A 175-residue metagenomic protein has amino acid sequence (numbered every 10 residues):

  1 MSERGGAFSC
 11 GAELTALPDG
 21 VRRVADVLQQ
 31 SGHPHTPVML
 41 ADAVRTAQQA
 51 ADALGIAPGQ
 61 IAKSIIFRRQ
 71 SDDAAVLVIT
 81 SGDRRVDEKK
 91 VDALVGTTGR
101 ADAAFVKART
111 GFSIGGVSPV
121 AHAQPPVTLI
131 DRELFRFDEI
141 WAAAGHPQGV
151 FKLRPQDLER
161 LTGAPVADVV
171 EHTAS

Functional and structural regions predicted by a protein language model:
M1-S175: Extended, low-hydrophobicity, polar/charged segments
